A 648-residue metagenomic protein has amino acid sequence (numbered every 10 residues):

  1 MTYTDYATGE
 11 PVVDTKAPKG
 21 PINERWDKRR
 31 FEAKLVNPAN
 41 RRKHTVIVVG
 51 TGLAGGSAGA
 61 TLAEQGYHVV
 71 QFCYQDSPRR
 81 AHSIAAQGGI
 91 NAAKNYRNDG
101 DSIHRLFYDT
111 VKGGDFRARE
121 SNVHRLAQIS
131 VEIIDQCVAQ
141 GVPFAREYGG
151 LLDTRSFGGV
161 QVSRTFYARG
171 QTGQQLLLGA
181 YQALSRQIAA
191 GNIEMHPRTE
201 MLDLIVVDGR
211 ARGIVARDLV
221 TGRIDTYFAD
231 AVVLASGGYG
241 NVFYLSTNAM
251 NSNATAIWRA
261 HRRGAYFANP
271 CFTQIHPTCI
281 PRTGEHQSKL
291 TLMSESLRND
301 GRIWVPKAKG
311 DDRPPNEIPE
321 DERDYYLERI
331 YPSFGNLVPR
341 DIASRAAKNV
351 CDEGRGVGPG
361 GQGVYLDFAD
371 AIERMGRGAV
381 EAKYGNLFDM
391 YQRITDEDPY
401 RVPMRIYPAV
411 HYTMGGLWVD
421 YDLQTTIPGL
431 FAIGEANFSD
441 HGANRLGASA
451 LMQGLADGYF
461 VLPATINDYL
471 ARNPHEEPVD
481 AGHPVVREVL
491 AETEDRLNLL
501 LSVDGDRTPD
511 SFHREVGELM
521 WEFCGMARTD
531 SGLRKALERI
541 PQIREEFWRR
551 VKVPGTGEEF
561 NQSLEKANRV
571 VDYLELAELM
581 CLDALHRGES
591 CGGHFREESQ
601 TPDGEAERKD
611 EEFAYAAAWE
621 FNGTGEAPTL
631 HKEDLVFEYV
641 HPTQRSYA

Functional and structural regions predicted by a protein language model:
M1-V46, R645: Extreme N-terminal leader/targeting segments of oxidoreductases
A33-T45, A58-T61, Q65-Y67, Q71 (+10 more regions): Glycine- and aromatic-enriched mobile tails/lids
R42-H44, T221-A231, T426: Core beta-strand elements of the Rossmann-like FAD/NAD(P) dinucleotide-binding domain in flavoenzyme oxidoreductases
G50-L53: Glycine-rich Rossmann-fold phosphate-binding loop(s) that bind the pyrophosphate of adenine dinucleotide cofactors
D76-Y108, Q274-T278, E285-K289: Conserved N-terminal glycine-rich FAD pyrophosphate-binding loop of Rossmann-like flavoproteins
I133, V138-R223, F228, C279-L290: Conserved redox-cofactor binding core of oxidoreductases
A231-H286, L290, H441-A464: Glycine-rich loop(s) and the adjacent beta-strand/alpha-helix scaffold that form part
R259, A265-R393, A464-D468: An anion/pyrophosphate-binding glycine-rich loop and adjacent beta-alpha core in soluble alpha-beta enzymes
